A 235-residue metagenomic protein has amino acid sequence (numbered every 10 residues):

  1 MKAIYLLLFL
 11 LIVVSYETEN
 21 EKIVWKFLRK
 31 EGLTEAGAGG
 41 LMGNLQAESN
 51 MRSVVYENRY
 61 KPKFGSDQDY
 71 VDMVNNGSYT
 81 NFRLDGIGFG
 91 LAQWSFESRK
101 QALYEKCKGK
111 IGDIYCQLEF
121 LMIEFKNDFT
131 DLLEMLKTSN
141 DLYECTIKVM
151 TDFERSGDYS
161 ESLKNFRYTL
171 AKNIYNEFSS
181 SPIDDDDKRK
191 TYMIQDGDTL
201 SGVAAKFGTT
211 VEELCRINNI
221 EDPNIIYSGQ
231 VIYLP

Functional and structural regions predicted by a protein language model:
M1-V14: Single-pass alpha-helical membrane anchors
L11-M51: Export/targeting segments at the very N-terminus of extracytoplasmic proteins
Y16, K100-Q195, Y227: Non-catalytic cell-wall polysaccharide-engagement segments
E19-I23, S49-T138: Peptidoglycan-targeting cell-wall enzymes and recognition modules
R29-L33, Q46-N50, Y56, F96-R99 (+5 more regions): Sec-exported extracytoplasmic/periplasmic mature domains
G32-M42, S53-Y60, D131-D141, C145 (+1 more regions): Surface-exposed patches in mature extracellular/periplasmic domains of secreted proteins
D184-E212, Q230-V231: Primarily a LysM-type cell-wall glycan-binding module
D222-I225: Short, surface-exposed secondary-structure edge patches
